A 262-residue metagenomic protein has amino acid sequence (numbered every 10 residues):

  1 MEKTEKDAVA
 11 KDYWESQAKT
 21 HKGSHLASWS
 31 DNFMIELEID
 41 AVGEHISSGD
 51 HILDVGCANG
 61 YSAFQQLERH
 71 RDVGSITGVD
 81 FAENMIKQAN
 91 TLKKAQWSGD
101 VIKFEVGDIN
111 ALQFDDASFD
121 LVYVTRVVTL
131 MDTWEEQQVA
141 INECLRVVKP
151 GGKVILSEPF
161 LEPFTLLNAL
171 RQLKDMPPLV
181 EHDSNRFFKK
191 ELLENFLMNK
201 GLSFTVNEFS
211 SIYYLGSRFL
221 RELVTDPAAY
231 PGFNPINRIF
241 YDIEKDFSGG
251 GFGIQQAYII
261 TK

Functional and structural regions predicted by a protein language model:
M1-I46, Y61-Q65: Conserved class I S-adenosyl-L-methionine
L53, A58-A111: Class I SAM-dependent methyltransferase SAM/SAH-binding core
Y123: A conserved beta-strand element that flanks and buttresses the S-adenosyl-L-methionine
M131-E143: A short, conserved alpha-helix within the catalytic core of class I
V148-K153: Short glycine-dipeptide loop
I155-P177: Conserved class I S-adenosyl-L-methionine
S184-G201: Short alpha-helix
I212-K262: A C-terminal cap/extension of S-adenosyl-L-methionine-dependent methyltransferases that defines the acceptor-substrate
